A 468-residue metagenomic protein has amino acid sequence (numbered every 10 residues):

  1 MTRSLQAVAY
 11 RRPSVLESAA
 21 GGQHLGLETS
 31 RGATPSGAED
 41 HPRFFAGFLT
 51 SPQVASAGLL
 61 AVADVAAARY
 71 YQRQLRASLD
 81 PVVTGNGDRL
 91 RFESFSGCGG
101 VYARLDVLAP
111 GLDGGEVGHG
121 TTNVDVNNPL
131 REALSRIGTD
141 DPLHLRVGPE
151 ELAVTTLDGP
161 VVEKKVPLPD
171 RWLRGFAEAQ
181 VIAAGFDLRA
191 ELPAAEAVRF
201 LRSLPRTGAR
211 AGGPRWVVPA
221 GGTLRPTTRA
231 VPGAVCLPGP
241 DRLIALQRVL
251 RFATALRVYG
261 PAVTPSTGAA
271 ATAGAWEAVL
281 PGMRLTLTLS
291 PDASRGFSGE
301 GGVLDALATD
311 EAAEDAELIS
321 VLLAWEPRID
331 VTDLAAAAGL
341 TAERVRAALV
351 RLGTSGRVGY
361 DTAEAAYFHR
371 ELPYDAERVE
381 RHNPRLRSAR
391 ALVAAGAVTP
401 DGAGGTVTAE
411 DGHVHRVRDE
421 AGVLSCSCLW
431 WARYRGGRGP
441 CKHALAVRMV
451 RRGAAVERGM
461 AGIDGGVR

Functional and structural regions predicted by a protein language model:
M1-R468: Long, low-complexity, compositionally biased intrinsically disordered regions
